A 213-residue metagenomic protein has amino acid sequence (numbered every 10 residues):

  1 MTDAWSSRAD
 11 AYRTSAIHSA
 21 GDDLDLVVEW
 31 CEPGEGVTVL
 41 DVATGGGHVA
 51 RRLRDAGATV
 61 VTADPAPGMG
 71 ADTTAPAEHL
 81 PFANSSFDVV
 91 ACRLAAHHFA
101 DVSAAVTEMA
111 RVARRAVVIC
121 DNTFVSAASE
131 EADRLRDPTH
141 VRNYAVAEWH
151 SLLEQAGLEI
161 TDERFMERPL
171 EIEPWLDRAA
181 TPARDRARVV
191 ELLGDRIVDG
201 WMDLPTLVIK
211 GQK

Functional and structural regions predicted by a protein language model:
M1-G34, H48-R52, E173-D177: Conserved class I S-adenosyl-L-methionine
L40-H79: Class I SAM-dependent methyltransferase SAM/SAH-binding core
G46-H48, A147, E159-K213: Conserved Class I S-adenosyl-L-methionine
A91: A conserved beta-strand element that flanks and buttresses the S-adenosyl-L-methionine
H97-H98: A short His-aromatic
S103-V117: A short glycine-rich, Lys/Arg-flanked "PGG" loop and its adjoining helix->strand segment in the class I
A116-V141: Conserved class I S-adenosyl-L-methionine
R142-G157: Short alpha-helix
